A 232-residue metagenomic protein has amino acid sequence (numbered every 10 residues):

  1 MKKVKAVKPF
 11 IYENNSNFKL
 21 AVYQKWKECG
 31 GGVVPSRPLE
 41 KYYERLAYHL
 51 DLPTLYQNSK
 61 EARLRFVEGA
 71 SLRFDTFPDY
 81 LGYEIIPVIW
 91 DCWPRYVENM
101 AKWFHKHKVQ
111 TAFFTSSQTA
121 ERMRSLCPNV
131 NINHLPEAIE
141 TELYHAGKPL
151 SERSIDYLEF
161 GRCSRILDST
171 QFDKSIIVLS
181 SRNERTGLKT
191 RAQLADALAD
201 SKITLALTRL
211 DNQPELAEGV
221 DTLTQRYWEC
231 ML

Functional and structural regions predicted by a protein language model:
M1-A62, V67-R73, F77, W90-L232: Nucleotide-sugar donor-binding catalytic core of glycosyltransferases
G82-I89: Short beta-strand/loop segments at the ligand-binding rim of alpha/beta enzyme cores
